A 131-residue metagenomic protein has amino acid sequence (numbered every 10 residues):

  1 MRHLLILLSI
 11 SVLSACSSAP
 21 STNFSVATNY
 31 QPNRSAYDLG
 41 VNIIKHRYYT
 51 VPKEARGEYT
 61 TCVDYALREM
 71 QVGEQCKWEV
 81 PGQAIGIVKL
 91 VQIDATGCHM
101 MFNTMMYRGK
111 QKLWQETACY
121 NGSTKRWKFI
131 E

Functional and structural regions predicted by a protein language model:
M1-S18: Sec-dependent bacterial lipoprotein signal peptides
C16-R34: Bacterial Sec signal peptide processing site at the extreme N-terminus
V26-T28, V41, K45-A95: Compact soluble domain cores
C76-W78, M100-M106: Short beta-strand segments that buttress and anchor functional surface loops
I85-G86, H99-F102, Q111-Q115: Short, surface-exposed coil-to-beta transition loops
A95, Y107-K110: Short glycine/serine/proline-enriched coil/turn segments at secondary-structure junctions
G122-E131: Short beta-strand edge/turn micro-motifs at domain boundaries
